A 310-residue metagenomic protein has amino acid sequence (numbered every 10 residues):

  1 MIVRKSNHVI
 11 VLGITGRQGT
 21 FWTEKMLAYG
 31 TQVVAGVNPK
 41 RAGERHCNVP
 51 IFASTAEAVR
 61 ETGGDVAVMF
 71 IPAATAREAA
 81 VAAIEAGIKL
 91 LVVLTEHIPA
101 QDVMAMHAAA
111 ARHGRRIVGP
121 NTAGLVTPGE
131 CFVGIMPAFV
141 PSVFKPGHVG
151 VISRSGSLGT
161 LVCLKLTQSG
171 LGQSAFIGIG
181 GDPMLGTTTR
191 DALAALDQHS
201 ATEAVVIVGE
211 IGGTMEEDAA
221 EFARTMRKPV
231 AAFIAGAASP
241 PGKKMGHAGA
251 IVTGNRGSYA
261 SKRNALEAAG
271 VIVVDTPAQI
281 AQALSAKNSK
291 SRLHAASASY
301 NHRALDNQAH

Functional and structural regions predicted by a protein language model:
M1-H310: Catalytic-core regions of core metabolic enzymes, especially those transforming organic acids/acyl-group intermediates
